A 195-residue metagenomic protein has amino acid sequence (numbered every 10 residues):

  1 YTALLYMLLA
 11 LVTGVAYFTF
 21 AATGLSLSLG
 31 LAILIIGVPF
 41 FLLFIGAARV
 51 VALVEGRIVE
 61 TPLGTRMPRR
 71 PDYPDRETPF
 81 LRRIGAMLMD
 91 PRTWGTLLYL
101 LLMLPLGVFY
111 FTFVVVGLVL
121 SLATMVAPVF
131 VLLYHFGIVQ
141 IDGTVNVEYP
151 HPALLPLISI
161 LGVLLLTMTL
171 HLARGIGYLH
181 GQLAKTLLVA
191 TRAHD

Functional and structural regions predicted by a protein language model:
Y1-L25, I58, R83-L118, M125-V129 (+4 more regions): Short, structured motif recognition centered on aromatic/hydrophobic residues
L27-G64, V163-H171: Hydrophobic alpha-helical membrane-embedded segments
I45, R49-G56, A123, A127 (+2 more regions): Short helix-terminus and kink motifs of transmembrane alpha helices, predominantly at the cytoplasmic interface
R57-I84, K185-H194: Juxtamembrane inter-helical linkers in multi-pass membrane proteins
M67-L102, I141-Y149: Short membrane-interface loop/juxtamembrane segments of multi-pass integral membrane proteins
Y73, V147-L155, T167-D195: Cytosolic/matrix-facing juxtamembrane and C-terminal tails of multi-pass cellular membrane proteins
V126-H151: Membrane-interfacial helical/loop segments at transmembrane boundaries in membrane proteins
L132-L133, P156-S159: Alpha-helical hydrophobic membrane-insertion segments
